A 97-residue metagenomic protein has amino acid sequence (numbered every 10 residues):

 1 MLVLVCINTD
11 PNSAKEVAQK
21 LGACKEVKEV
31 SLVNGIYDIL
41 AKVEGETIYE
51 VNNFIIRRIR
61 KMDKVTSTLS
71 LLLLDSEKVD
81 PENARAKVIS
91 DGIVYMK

Functional and structural regions predicted by a protein language model:
M1-K97: A compositional/biophysical signature of low hydrophobicity enriched in polar/charged and small residues
